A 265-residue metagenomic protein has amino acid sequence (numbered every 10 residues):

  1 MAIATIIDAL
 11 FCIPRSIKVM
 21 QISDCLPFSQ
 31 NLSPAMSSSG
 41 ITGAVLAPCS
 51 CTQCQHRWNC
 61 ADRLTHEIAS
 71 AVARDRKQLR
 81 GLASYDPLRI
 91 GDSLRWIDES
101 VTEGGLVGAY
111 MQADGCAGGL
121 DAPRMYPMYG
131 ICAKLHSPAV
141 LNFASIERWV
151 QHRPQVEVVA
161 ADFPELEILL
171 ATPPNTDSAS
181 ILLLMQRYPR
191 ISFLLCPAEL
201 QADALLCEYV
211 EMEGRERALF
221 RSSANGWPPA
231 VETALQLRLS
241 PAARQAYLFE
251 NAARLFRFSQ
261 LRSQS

Functional and structural regions predicted by a protein language model:
M1-I13, I17-G43, M212-R217, G226-S265: Mid-to-C-terminal alpha-helical segments outside catalytic/metal-binding sites
I6-A9, V45-P48, L82-A83, Y110 (+3 more regions): Active-site neighborhood of phospho(di)ester-bond hydrolases with catalytic His/Asp-centered motifs
F11, N31-H56, Q78-S84, V107-D114: Divalent metal-dependent hydrolysis catalytic cores, especially in the metallo-beta-lactamase
S16-P27, H56-R57, R80-G91, Q112-A113 (+1 more regions): Active-site mouth loops of central-metabolism enzymes
C25-M36, R89-V101: Short, acidic/polar
C54-D62, S93-L94: Metal-dependent catalytic neighborhoods of phosphoester/phosphodiester hydrolases
R63-Q78, I131-H136, V140: Alpha-helix-loop-beta-strand connector modules within alpha/beta enzyme cores
G104-V107, G118-L219: Catalytic pocket-lining loop regions of alpha/beta-barrel enzymes, especially the amidohydrolase/enolase/GH5 lineages
